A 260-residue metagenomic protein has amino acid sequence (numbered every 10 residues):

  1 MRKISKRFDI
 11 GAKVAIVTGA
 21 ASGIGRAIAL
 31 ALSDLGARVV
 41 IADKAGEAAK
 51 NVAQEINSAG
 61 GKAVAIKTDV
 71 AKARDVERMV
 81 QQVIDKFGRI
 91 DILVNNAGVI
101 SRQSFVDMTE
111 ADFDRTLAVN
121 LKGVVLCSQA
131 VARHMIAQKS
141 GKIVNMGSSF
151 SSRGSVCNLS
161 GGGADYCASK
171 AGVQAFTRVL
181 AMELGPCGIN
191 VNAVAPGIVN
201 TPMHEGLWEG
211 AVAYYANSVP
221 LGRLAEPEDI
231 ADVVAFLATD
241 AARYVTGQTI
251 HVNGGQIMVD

Functional and structural regions predicted by a protein language model:
R2-R7, R153, A235, T246-D260: Short C-terminal tail/terminal secondary-structure segment of NAD(P)H-dependent dehydrogenase/reductase domains
G46-E47, K67-M79, E110, E228-D229: The beta1-alpha1 cofactor-binding region of Rossmann-like NAD(H)/NADP(H)-dependent oxidoreductases
S104-F105, D112-L117, G162, Y215: Substrate-binding pocket helix/loop in short-chain dehydrogenase/reductase
S128, S169, T177: Active-site helix of classical SDR
R133, R178, M182-E183, R243: Alpha-helical segment proximal to the catalytic Tyr-Lys
G185, N190, T246-G247: Short, small/polar-rich loop/turn modules that mediate ligand/substrate recognition or access, typified
V219-I230, A241: A conserved structural motif in NAD(P)-dependent oxidoreductases
